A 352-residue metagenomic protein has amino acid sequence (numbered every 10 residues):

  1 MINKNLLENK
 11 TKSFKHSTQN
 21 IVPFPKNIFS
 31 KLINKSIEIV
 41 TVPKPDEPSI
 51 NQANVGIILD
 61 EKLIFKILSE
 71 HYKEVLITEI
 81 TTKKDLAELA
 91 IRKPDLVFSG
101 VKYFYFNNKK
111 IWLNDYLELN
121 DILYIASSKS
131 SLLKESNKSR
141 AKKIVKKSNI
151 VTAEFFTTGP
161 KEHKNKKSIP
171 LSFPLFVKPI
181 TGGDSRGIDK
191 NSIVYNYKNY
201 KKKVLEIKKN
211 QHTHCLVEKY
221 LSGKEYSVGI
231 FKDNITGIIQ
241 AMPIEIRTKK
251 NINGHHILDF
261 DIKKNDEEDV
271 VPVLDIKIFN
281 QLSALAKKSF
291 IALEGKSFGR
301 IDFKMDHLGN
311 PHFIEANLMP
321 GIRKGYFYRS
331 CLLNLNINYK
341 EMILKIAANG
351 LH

Functional and structural regions predicted by a protein language model:
M1-L123, R140, K161-K167: ATP-binding N-terminal substructure of ATP-dependent carboxylate-amine bond-forming enzymes
I2, N9-S17, S30-P43, A90-I91 (+3 more regions): Active-site nucleotide/adenylate-binding loops and adjacent lid/helix of ATP-dependent enzymes
S13-P23, K146, I276-H352: ATP-dependent carboxylate activation and anion-phosphoryl transfer catalytic cores that bind Mg-ATP to form
P48-Q52, R186-D189, Y326-R329: Short acidic, glycine/proline-rich loop/turn micro-motifs
V75, L123-Y124, T152, L175: Hydrophobic beta-strand scaffold residues
K102-Y105, K129-L133: Short histidine/acidic/glycine/proline-rich micro-motifs that form metal- and phosphate-coordinating active-site loops
Y197-K277, M305-H312: Phosphate-binding site of ATP-dependent enzymes
